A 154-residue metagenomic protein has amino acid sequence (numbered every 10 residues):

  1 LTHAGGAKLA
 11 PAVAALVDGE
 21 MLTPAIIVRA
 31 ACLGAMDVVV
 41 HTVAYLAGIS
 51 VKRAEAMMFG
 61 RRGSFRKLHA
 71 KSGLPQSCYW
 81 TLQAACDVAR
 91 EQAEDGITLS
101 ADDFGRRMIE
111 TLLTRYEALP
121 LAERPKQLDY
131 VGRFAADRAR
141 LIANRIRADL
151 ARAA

Functional and structural regions predicted by a protein language model:
L1-A154: Extended alpha-helical surfaces
